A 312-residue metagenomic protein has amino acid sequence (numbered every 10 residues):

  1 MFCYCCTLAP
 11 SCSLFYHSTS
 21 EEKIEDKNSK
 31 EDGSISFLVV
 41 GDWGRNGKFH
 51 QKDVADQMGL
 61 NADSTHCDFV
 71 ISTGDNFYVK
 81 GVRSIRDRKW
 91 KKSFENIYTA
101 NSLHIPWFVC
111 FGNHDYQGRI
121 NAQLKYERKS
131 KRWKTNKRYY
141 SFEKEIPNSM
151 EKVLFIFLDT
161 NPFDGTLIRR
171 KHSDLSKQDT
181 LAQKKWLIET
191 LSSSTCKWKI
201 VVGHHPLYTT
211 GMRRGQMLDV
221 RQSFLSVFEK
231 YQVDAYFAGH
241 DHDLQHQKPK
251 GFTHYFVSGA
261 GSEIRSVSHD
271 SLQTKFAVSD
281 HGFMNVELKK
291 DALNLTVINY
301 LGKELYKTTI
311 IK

Functional and structural regions predicted by a protein language model:
M1-A9: N-terminal export leaders
C12-R88, T210: N-terminal active-site segment of His-dependent metallophosphoesterases
E31, T274-K312: A short C-terminal boundary segment appended to hydrolase-like catalytic domains
G41-D42, G74-D75, L158, G203 (+1 more regions): Active-site flanking residues adjacent to catalytic metal/cofactor-binding acidic residues
D68, D75, K197-K199, D234: Conserved acidic residues
Y78-T195, R214-A235, D241-K289: Extended active-site neighborhood of metal-dependent phosphoesterases/phosphodiesterases
S194-G211: Short acidic, glycine-rich surface-loop motifs adjacent to enzyme active sites
